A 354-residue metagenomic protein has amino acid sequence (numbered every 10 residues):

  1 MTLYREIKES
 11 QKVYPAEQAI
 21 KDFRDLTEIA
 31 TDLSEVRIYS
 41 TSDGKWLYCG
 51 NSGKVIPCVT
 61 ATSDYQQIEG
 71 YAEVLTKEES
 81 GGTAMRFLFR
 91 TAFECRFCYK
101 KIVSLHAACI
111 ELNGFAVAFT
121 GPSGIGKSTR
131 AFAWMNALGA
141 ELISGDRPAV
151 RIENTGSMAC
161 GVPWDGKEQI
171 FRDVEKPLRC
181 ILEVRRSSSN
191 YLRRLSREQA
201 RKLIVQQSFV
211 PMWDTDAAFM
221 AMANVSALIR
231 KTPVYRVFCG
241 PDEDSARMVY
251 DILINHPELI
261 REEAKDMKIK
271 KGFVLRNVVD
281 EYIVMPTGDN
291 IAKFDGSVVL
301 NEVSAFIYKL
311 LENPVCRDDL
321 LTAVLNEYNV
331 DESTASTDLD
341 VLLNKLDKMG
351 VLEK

Functional and structural regions predicted by a protein language model:
M1-S123, A133-I143, P148-K268, E281-I283 (+1 more regions): A noncatalytic interaction/capping subdomain that flanks phosphate/NTP-handling catalytic cores
K100, F171, T215, F294-S297 (+2 more regions): A generic helix-loop boundary/linker signal
A108, P148, F273-V274, G296 (+1 more regions): Residue-level detector of beta-strand structural context in well-folded domains
G126: Conserved glycine(s) of the Walker
R130: Hydrophobic positions on the alpha1 helix immediately C-terminal to the Walker A/P-loop
E258-E312: Acidic, low-complexity/disordered tracts enriched in E/D and polar residues
G296-K354: Long, charge-rich, low-complexity alpha-helical segments
